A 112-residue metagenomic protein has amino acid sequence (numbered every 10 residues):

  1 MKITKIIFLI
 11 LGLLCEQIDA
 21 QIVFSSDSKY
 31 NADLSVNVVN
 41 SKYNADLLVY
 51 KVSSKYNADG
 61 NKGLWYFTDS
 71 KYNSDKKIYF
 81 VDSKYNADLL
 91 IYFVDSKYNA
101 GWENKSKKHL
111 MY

Functional and structural regions predicted by a protein language model:
M1-Q21: Bacterial Sec-dependent N-terminal signal peptides
D19-Y112: Repetitive, compositionally biased segments used for assembly/scaffolding
